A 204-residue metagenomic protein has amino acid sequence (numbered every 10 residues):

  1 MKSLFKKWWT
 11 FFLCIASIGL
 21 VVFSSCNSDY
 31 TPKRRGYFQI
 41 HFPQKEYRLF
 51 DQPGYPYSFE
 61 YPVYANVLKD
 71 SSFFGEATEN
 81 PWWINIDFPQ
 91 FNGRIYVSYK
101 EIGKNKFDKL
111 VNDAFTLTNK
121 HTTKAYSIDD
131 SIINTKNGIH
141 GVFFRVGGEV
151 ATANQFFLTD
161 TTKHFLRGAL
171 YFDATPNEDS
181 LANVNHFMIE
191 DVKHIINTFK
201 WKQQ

Functional and structural regions predicted by a protein language model:
K2-L13: Bacterial N-terminal signal peptides that target proteins for export
V22-S25: C-terminal motif of bacterial Sec signal peptides marking the signal peptidase cleavage site
N27-K33: Bacterial lipoprotein signal-peptidase II cleavage site
Y30, Y126-Q204: Short, well-structured beta-strand
R34-Y55: Post-signal peptide N-terminal segment of mature Sec-exported envelope proteins
R48-Q52, I86, I133, F144-V146: Short acidic-hydrophobic surface loop/beta-edge motif
G54-V111: Secretory pathway targeting signatures of secreted, lumenal, and periplasmic proteins
K69, T118-T122, F199-Q203: Sec/Tat-exported extracytoplasmic proteins
